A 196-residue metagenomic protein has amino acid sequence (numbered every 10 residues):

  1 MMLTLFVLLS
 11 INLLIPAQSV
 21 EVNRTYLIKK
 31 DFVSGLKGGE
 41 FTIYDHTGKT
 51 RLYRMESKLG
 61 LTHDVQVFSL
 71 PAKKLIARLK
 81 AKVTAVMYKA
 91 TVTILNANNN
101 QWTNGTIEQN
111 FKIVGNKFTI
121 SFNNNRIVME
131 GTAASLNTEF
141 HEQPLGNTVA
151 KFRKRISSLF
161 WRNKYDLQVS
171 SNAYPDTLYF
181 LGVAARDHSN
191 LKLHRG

Functional and structural regions predicted by a protein language model:
M1-L8: Classical eukaryotic N-terminal signal peptides for Sec-dependent ER targeting/secretion, especially the positively
N12-D64, L70-K74, T84, K89 (+1 more regions): Low-complexity or membrane-interfacial segments used for flexible interactions
